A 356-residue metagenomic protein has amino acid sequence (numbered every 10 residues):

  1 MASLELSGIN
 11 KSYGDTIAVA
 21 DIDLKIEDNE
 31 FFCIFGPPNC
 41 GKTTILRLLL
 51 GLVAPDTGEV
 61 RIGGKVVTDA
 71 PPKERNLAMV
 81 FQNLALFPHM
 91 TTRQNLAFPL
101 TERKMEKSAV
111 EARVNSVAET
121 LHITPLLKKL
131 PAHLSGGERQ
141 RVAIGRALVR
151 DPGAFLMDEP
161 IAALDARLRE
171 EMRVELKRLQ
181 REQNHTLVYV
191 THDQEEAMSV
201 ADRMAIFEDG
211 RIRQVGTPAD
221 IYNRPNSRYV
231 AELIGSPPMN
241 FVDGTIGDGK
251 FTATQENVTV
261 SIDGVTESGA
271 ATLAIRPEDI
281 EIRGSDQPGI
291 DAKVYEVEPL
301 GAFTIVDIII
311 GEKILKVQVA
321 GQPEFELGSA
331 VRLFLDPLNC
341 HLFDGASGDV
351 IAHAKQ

Functional and structural regions predicted by a protein language model:
I22-C33: Pre-Walker A (P-loop) beta-loop-beta motif of ABC nucleotide-binding domains
F35-P37: The feature captures the beta-strand-to-loop junction immediately N-terminal to the Walker
T43-L46, V142: ABC ATPase nucleotide-binding domain helices that frame the ATP-binding cleft
L50: Helix-to-loop junction immediately C-terminal to a conserved catalytic motif
G58-V66: Conserved ABC transporter NBD signature motif
P72-A78, Q82-Y229: ABC ATPase nucleotide-binding domains
P237-N240, G249-Q356: Non-catalytic connector elements of ABC transporters
